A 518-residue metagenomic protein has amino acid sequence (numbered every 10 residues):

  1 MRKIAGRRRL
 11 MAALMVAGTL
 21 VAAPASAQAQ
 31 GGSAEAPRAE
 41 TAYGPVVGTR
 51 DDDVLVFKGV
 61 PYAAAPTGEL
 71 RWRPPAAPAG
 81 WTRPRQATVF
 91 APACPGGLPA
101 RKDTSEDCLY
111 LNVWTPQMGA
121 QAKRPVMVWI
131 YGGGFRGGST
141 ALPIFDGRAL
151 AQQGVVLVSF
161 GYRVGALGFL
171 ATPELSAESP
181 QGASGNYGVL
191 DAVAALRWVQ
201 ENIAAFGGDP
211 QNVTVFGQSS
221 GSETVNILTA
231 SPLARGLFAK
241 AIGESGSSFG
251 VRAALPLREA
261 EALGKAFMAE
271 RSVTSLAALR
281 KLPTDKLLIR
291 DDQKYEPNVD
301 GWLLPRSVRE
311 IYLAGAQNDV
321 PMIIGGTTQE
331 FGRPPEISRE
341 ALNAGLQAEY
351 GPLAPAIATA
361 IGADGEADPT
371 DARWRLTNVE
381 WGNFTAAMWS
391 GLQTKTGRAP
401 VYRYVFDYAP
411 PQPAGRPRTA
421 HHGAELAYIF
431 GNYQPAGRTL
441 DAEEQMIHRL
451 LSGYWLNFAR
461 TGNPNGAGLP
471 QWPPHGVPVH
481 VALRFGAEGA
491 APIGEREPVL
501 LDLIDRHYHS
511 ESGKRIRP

Functional and structural regions predicted by a protein language model:
R2, A25-N186, L440-L451, R460-L469 (+3 more regions): Non-catalytic accessory segments of hydrolases
R2-A13: Bacterial N-terminal signal peptides that target proteins for export
A12-A22: Bacterial N-terminal signal peptides
P95-L276, W302, R306, E310-I337 (+1 more regions): Serine-hydrolase-like catalytic core of hydrolytic proteins
R163-A166, F216-S220, V405-P410, P470-G476: Short, solvent-exposed turn/loop segments enriched in Gly/Ser/Thr/Pro and often Arg
Q211-T214, V273-L282, V401-V405, N465-P473: Surface-exposed patches in mature extracellular/periplasmic domains of secreted proteins
F249, A278-Q445, Y454, T461: Substrate-gating cap/lid region and adjacent catalytic-acid/histidine neighborhood within extracellular/lumenal
